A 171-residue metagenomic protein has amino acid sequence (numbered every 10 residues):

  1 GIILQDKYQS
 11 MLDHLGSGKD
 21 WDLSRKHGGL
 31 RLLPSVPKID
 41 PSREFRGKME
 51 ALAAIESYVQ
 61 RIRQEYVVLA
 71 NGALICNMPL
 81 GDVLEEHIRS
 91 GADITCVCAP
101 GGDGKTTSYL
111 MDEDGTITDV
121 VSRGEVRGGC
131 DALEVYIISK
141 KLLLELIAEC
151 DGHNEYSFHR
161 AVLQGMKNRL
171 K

Functional and structural regions predicted by a protein language model:
G1-K171: Unchanged
